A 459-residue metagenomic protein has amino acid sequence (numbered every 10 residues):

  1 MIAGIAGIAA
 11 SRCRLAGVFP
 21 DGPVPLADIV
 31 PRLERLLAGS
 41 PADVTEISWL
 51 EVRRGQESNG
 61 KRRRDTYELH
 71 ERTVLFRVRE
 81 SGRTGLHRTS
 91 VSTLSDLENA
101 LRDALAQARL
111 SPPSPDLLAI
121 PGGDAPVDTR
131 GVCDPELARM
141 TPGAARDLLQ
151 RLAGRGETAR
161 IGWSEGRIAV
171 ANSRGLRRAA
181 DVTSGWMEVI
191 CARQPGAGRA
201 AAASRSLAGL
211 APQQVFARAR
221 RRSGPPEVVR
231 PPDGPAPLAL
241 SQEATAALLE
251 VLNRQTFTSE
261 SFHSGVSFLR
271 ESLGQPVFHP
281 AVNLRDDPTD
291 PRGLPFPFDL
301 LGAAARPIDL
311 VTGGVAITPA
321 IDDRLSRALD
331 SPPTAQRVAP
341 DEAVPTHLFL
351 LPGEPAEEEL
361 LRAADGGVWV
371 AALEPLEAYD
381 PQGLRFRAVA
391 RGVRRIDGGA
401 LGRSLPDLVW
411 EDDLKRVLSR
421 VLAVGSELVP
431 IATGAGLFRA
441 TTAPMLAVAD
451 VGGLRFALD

Functional and structural regions predicted by a protein language model:
M1-F296, A303-R306, T312-V315, G398-A400 (+2 more regions): Active-site bordering "gate/hinge" segments that shape substrate access to catalytic or cofactor-binding pockets
S272-D459: Dual-mode signal for accessory low-complexity, basic/Gly-rich regions
